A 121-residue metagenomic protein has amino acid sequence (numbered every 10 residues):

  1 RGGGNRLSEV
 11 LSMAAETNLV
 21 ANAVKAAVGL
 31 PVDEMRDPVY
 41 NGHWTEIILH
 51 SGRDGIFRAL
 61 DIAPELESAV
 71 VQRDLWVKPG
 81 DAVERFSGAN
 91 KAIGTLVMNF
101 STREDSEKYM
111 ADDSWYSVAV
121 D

Functional and structural regions predicted by a protein language model:
R1-G55: Active-site "cap" helix and flanking loop/linker of ATP-utilizing ligase/carboxylase catalytic domains
G3, H50-R58, G88-M98: Peripheral, non-catalytic segments that deliver or gate enzyme domains
L11-A15, D61-P64, E104: Solvent-exposed, flexible loop/coil residues
T17-V32, V71-K91, D121: Short secondary-structure transition/capping segments
V39-G42, L66, S87-K91: A structural signal for short secondary-structure junctions
L49-D81: Glycine-rich active-site loop/lid that clamps phosphate-bearing ligands
V77-D121: Generic C-terminus detector
